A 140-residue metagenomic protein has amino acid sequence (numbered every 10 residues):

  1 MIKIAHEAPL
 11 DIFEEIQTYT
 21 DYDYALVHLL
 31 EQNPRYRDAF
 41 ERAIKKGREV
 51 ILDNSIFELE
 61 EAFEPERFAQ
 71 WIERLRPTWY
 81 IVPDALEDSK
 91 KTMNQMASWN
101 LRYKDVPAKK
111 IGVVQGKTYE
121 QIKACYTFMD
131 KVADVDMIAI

Functional and structural regions predicted by a protein language model:
M1-Q95, W99-K104: Non-catalytic, usually N-terminal nucleic-acid engagement modules in DNA/RNA processing proteins
D84-L86, K91, A108-I140: Glycine/Thr-rich beta-alpha phosphate-binding loop at enzyme active sites
